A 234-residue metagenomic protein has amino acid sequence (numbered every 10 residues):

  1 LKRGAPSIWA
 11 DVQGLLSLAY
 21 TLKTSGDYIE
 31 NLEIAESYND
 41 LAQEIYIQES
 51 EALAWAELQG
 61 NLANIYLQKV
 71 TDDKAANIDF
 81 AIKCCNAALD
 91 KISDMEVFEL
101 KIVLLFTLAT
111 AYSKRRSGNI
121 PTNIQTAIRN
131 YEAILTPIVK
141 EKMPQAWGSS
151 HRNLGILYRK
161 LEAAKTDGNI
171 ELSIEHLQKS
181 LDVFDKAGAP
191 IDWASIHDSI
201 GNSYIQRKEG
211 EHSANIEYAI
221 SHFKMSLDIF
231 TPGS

Functional and structural regions predicted by a protein language model:
L1-G4, G26-D27, I47-S50, G60-A63 (+10 more regions): Polar/charged low-complexity regions in secreted precursors and cytosolic/nuclear IDRs
L1-W9, Q43-W55, L89-K101, L135-W147 (+2 more regions): Flexible helix-coil transition and linker loops at the boundaries of alpha-helical arrays
P6-A10, S17-A19, E30, A35 (+12 more regions): Low-complexity, intrinsically disordered tandem-repeat tracts enriched in small residues
I8-L22, L53-Q68, E99-K114, Q145-K160 (+1 more regions): Conserved alpha-helical positions within TPR/SEL1-like repeat arrays
Q13, Y38, Q59, C84 (+7 more regions): Intrinsically disordered, low-complexity repeat/linker tracts enriched for polar/charged residues
T21-I34, L67-F80, S113-Q125, R159-L172 (+1 more regions): Short coil/turn connectors between adjacent alpha-helices in alpha-solenoid helical repeat scaffolds
